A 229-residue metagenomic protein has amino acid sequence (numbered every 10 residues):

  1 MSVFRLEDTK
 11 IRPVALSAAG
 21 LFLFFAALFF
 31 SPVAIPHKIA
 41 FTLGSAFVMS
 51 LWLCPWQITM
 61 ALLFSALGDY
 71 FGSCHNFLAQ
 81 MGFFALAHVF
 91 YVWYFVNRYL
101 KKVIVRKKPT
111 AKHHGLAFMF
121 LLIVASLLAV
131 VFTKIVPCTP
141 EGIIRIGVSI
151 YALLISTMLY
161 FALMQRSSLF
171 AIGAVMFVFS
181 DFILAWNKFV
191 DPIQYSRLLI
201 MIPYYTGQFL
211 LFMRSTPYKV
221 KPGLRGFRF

Functional and structural regions predicted by a protein language model:
M1-F229: Polytopic alpha-helical membrane-helix bundles and their juxtamembrane interface segments in multi-pass membrane
